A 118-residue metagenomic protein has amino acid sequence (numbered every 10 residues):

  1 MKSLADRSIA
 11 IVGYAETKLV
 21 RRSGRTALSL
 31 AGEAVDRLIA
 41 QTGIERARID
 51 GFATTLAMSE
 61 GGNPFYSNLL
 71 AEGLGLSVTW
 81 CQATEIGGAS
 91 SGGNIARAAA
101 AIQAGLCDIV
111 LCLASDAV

Functional and structural regions predicted by a protein language model:
M1-A83, Q103-A104, L111-V118: Conserved "HGTGT" condensation-loop signature of ketosynthase/thiolase-family condensing enzymes that catalyze
C81-S91: Active-site nucleophile and cofactor-binding loops and adjacent substrate-binding regions of central metabolic enzymes
A98: Conserved phosphate-interacting/catalytic interface
